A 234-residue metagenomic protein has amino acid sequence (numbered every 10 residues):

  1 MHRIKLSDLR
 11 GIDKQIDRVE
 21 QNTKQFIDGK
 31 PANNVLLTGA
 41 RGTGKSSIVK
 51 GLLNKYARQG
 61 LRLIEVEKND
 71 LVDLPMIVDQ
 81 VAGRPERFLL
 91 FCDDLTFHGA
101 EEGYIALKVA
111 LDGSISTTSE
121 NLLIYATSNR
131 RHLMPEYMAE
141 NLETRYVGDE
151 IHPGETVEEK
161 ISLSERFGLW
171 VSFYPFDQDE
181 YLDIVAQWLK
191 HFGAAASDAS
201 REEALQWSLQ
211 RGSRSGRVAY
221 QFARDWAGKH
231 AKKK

Functional and structural regions predicted by a protein language model:
M1-D17: Dynamic helix-loop-helix/coil hinge segments at AAA+ ATPase domain boundaries and subdomain interfaces
L6-L9, K55-F88, L95-A100: AAA+/P-loop NTPase substrate/partner-engagement loops
D13-D28: Pre-Walker A adenine-sensing motif
G29-G51: Walker A/P-loop nucleotide-binding motif
I64, S128, Y137-M138, R145-I161 (+1 more regions): Conserved AAA+ ATPase "SRH/arginine-finger" region at the nucleotide-binding site
G83, G99-D149: Conserved catalytic/switch belt of AAA+ P-loop NTPases
Y174-K234: C-terminal alpha-helical "lid" subdomain
